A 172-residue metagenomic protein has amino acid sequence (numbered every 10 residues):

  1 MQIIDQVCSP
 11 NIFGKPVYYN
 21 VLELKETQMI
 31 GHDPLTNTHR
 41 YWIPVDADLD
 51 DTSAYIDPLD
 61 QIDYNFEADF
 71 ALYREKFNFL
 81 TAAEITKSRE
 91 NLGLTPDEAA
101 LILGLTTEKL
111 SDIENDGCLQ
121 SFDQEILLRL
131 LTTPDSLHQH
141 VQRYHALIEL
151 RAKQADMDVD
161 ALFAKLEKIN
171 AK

Functional and structural regions predicted by a protein language model:
Q2-F77, D135-K153: N-terminal flexible/basic segments that precede or flank functional cores
N78-A82: Short, leucine-enriched amphipathic alpha-helices that occur as contiguous helical runs
E84-E98, K153-F163: Short basic helix-loop element that most often maps to the first helix and adjoining turn of HTH DNA-binding modules
G93-S111: Short alpha-helical DNA-recognition segment
F122-H140: DNA major-groove recognition helix of helix-turn-helix/homeodomain DNA-binding modules
V141-K172: Short, charged recognition helix plus adjacent turn of helix-turn-helix-like nucleic-acid-binding domains
